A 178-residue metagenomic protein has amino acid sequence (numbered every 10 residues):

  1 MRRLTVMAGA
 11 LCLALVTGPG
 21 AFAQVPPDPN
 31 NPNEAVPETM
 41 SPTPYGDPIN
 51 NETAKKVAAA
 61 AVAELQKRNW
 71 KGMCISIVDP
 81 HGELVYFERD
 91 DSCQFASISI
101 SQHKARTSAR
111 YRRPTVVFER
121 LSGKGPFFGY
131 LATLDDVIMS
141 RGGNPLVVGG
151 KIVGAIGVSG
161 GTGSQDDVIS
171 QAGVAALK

Functional and structural regions predicted by a protein language model:
M1-A8: Bacterial N-terminal signal peptides that target proteins for export
A8-G20: Bacterial N-terminal signal peptides
Q24-K178: Flexible, solvent-exposed loop/hinge segments and secondary-structure transition points
